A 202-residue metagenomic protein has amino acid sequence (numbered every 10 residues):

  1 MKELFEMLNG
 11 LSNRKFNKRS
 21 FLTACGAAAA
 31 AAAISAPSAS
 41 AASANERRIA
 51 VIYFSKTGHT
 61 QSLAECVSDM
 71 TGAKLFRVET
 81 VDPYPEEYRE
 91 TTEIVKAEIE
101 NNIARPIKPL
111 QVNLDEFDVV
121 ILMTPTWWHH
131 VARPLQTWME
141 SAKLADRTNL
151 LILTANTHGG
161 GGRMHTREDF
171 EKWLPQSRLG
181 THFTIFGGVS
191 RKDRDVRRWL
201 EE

Functional and structural regions predicted by a protein language model:
M1-F16: N-terminal secretory signal peptides
T23-V119, H129-V131, E201: N-terminal beta1-alpha1-beta2 submodule of the flavodoxin-like/Rossmannoid cofactor-binding fold
F54, G58, H129, G160-M164 (+1 more regions): Soluble non-cytosolic domains of exported or imported proteins
H59-L63, V67, V131-L135, T166 (+2 more regions): Stable alpha-helical elements in mature extracytoplasmic
G72-K74, R178-T181: Conserved beta-strand segments of alpha/beta enzyme cores
E79-D82, L151-G159, T181-G188: A short, structured active-site edge motif that brings together acidic residues
T92-S177: Helix-loop-strand module that forms the ligand-binding subsite of alpha/beta enzymes
G180-E202: Glycine-rich phosphate/pyrophosphate-binding loop and the adjoining helix
